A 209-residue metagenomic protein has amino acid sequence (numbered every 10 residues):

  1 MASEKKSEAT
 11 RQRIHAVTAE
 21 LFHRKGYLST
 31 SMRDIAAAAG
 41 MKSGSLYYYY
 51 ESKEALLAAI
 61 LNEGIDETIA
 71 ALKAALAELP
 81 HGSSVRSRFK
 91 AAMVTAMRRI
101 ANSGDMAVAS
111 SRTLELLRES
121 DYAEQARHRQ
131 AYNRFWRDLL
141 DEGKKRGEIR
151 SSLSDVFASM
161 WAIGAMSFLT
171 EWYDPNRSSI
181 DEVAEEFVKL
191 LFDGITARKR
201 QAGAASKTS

Functional and structural regions predicted by a protein language model:
M1-A9, A16, K199-S209: N-terminal intrinsically disordered/low-complexity leader segments
A2, A9, R13, V17 (+2 more regions): Helix-turn-helix
H15, L57, L61, I65 (+3 more regions): Amphipathic, non-transmembrane alpha-helical scaffold segments
R24-L28, S103, R146: Short coil/turn segments at alpha/beta junctions that flank glycine-rich nucleotide-binding fingerprints
A59, K73-S103, S159-A162, R200 (+1 more regions): Hydrophobic alpha-helical connector segments
D66-K73, S120-R146, D155-M160: Amphipathic alpha-helical packing segments from all-alpha helical-bundle domains
A75, V94-A101, S111-L116, L190-I195: Helix-loop "lid/cap" segments that line or gate small-molecule binding pockets
D105-E115, Y122-A126, K144-L190, R198-S209: Hydrophobic/aromatic-rich alpha-helical bundle segments in the mid-to-C-terminal region
